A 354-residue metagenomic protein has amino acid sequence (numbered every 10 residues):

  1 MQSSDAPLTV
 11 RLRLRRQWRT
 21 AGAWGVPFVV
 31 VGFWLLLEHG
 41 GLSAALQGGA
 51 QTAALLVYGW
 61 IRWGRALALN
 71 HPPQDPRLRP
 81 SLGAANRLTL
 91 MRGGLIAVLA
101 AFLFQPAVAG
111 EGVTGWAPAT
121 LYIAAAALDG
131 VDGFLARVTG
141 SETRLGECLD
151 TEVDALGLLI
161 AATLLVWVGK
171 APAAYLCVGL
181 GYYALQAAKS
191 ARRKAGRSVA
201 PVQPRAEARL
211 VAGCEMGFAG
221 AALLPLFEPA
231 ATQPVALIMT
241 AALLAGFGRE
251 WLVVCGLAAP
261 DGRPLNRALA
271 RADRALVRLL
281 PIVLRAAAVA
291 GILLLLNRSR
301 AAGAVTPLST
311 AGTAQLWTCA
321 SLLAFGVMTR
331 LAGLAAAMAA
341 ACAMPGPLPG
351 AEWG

Functional and structural regions predicted by a protein language model:
Q2-N86, T151-R274, R278: A feature for the membrane-embedded catalytic helix bundles of lipid/isoprenoid biosynthetic enzymes
D5-R15, Q74-S81, E111-V113, G133-R144 (+5 more regions): Short juxtamembrane and helix-loop transition motifs at transmembrane-helix boundaries in membrane proteins
P27-V31, I96, A155-T163, E215-A221 (+2 more regions): Hydrophobic, membrane-inserted alpha-helices
G40-Q51, E111-T114, A171-L176, P229-L237 (+3 more regions): Short, aromatic-rich membrane-interface segments at the entry and exit of alpha-helical transmembrane domains
Q47-W60, R87, M91-E142, A230-L244: Membrane-embedded alpha-helical segments that form the functional core of polytopic membrane enzymes, especially those
A66-P72, A97-E111, P349-W353: Transmembrane alpha-helix boundary signature
L121-T163, L244-C255, L322-L323: Acidic (Asp/Glu-rich) catalytic motifs at the cytosolic membrane interface
G246, D261-T318, A324-G354: Extended, low-polarity transmembrane helix blocks
